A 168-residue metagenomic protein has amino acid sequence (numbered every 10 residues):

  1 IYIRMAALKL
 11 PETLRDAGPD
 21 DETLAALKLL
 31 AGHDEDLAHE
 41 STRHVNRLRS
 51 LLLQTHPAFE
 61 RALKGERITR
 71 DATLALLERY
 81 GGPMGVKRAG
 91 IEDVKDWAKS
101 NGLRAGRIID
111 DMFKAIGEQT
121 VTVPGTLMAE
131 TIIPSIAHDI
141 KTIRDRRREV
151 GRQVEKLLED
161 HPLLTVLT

Functional and structural regions predicted by a protein language model:
I1-T168: A detector of single, family-specific signature residues that are central to catalytic or substrate-handling motifs
